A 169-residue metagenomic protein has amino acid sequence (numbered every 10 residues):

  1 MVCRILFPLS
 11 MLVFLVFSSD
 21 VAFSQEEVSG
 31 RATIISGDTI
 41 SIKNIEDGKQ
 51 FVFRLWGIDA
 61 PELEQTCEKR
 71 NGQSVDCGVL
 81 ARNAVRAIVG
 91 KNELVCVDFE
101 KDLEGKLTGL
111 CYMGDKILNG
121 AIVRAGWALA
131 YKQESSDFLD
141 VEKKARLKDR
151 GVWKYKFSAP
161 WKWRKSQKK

Functional and structural regions predicted by a protein language model:
V2-C3, P8-S10, F17-K169: Small beta-barrel nucleic-acid-binding modules, primarily SNase/OB-fold domains and secondarily Tudor-like barrels
